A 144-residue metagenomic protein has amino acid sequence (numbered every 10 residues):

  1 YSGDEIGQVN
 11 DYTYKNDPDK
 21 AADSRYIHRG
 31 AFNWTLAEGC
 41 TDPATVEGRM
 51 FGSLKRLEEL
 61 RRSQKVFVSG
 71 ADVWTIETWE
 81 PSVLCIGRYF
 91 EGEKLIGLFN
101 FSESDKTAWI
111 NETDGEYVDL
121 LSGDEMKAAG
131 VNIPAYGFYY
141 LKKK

Functional and structural regions predicted by a protein language model:
Y1-L95, F101-K106: Loop/helix patches that line or flank the sugar-binding groove of alpha-linked glycan CAZymes
G30, L84, G115, V131 (+1 more regions): A broad, low-specificity signal marking well-ordered, structured residues that form hydrophobic/aromatic
T35, N111-T113, P134, K142: A structural detector for beta-sheet-dominated domains
A37-E38, G123, K144: Short, solvent-exposed coil/turn elements at secondary-structure transition points
F99, E125: A conserved amphipathic helix/loop scaffold that creates a polar/acidic microenvironment used either to coordinate
S104-S122: Beta-strand-rich binding/interaction modules
K127-K144: C-terminal beta-strand-rich structural cap/linker in extracellular carbohydrate-active enzymes
